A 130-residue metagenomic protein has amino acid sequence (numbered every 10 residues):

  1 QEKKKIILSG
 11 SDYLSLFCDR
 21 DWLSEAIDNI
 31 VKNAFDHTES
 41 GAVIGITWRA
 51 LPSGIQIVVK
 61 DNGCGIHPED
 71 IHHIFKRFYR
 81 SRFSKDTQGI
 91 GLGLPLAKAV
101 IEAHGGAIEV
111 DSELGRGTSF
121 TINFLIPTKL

Functional and structural regions predicted by a protein language model:
Q1-L8: Short conserved segments within the C-terminal catalytic ATPase subdomain
S15-C18: Conserved micro-motifs of the catalytic ATP-binding
G41-S53: Short beta-strand/loop element within the Bergerat-fold HATPase_c
D61: Acidic ATP/Mg2+-coordinating residue in the GHKL
I66-F78, K98: Short conserved segment of the HATPase_c
G93, A97: Short alpha-helical Gxxx[C/S/T] motif in the catalytic ATP-binding
G105-G106: Conserved glycine-rich
